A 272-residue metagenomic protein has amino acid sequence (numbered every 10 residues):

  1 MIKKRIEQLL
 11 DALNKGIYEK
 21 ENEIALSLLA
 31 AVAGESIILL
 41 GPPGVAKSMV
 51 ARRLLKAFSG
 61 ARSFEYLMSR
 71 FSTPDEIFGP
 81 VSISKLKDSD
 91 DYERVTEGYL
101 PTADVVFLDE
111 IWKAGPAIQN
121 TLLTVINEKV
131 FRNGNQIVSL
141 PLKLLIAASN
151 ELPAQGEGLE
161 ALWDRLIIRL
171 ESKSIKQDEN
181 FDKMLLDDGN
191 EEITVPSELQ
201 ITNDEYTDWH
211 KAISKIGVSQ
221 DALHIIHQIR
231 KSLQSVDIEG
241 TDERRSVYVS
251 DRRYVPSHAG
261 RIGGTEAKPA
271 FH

Functional and structural regions predicted by a protein language model:
I2-P42: Pre-Walker A (pre-P-loop) alpha-helix and adjacent loop at the N terminus of AAA/AAA+ ATPase modules, a conserved
E19, S27, L39, I77 (+6 more regions): Conserved RecA-like P-loop NTPase ATPase core
A25, V32-G34, S59-G60, L100-T102 (+1 more regions): Short loop/turn elements that form and flank the Walker-type P-loop nucleotide-binding site in RecA-like NTPase cores
L26-L29, K85-V106: Conserved alpha-helical scaffold flanking the Walker A/P-loop in AAA+ ATPase domains
L28-R70: Walker A/P-loop
A61, E65, S84-D90, V105-Q119 (+2 more regions): Canonical AAA+ ATPase core
T73-D88: Conserved NTP-binding/hydrolysis module of P-loop NTPases
D188-H272: Basic, amphipathic alpha-helical bundle interface domains used for macromolecular binding and assembly
